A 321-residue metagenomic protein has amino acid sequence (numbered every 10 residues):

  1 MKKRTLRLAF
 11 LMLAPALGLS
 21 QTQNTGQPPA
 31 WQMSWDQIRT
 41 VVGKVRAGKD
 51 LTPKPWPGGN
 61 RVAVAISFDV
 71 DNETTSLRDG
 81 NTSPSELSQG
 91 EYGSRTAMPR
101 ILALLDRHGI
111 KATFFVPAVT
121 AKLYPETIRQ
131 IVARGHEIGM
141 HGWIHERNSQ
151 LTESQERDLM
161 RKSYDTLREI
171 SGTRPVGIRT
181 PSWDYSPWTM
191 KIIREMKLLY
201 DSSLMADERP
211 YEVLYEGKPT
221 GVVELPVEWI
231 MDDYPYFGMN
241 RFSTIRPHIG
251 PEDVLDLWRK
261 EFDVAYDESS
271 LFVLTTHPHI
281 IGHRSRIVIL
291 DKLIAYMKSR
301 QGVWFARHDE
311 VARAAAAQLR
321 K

Functional and structural regions predicted by a protein language model:
M1-A9: Bacterial N-terminal signal peptides that target proteins for export
L8-G18: Bacterial N-terminal signal peptides
S20-T22: Boundary at the C-terminal end of the N-terminal hydrophobic targeting segment
Q27-P57, D165-E169, T173-E268: Active-site-adjacent pocket scaffolds in enzyme catalytic domains
W31-E137, I144, D256, Y296: Active-site beta->alpha N-cap acidic-glycine motif
S67, G139, F305-H308: Generic enzyme active-site microenvironment
P99-L102, D106-S186, T220, P226-S243 (+1 more regions): Metal-dependent polysaccharide deacetylase catalytic core of the NodB/CE4 family, i.e., the active-site-bearing domain
R107, Y200, E212, E252-K321: C-terminal domain-boundary segment and adjacent tail
